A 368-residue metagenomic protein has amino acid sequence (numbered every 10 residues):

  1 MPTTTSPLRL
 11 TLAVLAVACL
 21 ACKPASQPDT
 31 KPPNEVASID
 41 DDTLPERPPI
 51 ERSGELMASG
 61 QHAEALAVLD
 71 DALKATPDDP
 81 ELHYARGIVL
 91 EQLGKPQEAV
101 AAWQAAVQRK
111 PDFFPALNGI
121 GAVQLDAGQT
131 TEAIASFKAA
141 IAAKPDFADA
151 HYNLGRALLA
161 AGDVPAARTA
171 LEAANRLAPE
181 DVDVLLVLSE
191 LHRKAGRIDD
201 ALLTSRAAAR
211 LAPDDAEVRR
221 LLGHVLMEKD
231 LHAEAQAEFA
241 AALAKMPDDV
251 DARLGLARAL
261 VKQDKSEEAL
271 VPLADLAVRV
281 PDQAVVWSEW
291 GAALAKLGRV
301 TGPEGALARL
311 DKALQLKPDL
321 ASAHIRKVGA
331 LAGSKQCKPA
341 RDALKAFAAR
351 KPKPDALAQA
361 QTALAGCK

Functional and structural regions predicted by a protein language model:
C22-A75, E81, A85, Q92 (+1 more regions): N-terminal leader/linker segments that initiate helical-solenoid repeat arrays
P28-N34, G329, G333-K368: Terminal, low-structured helical/coil segments at or just beyond the last alpha-helical repeat
E46, P80-E81, F114-P115, A148-D149 (+6 more regions): Helix-start (N-cap) detector for alpha-helical repeat units in TPR-like alpha-solenoids, especially tetratricopeptide
M57, Y84, E91, N118 (+10 more regions): Position-specific recognition of the canonical hydrophobic site in helix A of tetratricopeptide repeat
S59-A67, Q92-A105, D126-A139, A161-A173 (+5 more regions): Structural signature of tandem alpha-helical TPR/SEL1-like repeats, specifically the intra-repeat loop/turn
A75, R109, A143, L177 (+5 more regions): Structural marker of alpha-solenoid helical repeat scaffolds
A122, R258, A274, P281-E304: Alpha-helical adaptor scaffolds
